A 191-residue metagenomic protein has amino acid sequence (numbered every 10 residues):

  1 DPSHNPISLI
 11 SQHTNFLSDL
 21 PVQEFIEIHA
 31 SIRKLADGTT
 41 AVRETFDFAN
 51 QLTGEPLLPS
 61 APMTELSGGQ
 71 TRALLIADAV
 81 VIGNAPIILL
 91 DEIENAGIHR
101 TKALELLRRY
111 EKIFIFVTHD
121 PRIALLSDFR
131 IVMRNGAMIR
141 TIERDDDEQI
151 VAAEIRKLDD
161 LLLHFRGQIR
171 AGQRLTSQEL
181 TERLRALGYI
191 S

Functional and structural regions predicted by a protein language model:
D1-L35: ABC ATPase nucleotide-binding domain signature region
R33-D47: Short coil-to-helix "N-cap" segments within the ABC nucleotide-binding domain's helical subdomain
A61-L66: Conserved ABC ATPase signature
G68-L89: GG-anchored amphipathic helix commonly corresponding to the ABC/SMC/Rad50 NBD signature/C-loop
G97-E111, R122: Helical segment within the ABC ATPase nucleotide-binding domain
F116-H119: H-loop/switch region of ABC-family ATPase nucleotide-binding domains
L125-N135: Conserved catalytic segment of ABC-fold P-loop ATPases
G136-G172: Conserved beta-strand-loop-alpha-helix hinge in the C-terminal portion of ABC ATPase nucleotide-binding domains
